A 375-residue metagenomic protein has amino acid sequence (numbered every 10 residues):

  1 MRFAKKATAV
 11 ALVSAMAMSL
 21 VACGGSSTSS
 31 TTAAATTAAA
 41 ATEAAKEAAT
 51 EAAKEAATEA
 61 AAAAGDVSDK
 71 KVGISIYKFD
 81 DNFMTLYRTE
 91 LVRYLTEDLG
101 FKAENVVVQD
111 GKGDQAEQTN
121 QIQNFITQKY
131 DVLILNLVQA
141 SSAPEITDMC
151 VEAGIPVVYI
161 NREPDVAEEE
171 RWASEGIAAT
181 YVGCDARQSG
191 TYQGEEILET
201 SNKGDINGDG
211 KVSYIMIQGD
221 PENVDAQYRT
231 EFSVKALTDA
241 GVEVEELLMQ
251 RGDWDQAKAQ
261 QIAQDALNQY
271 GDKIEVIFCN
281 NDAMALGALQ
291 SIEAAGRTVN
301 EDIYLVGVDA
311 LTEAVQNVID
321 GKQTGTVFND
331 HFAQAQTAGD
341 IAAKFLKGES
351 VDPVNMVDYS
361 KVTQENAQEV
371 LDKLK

Functional and structural regions predicted by a protein language model:
K6, L20-A34, T42: Bacterial lipoprotein signal-peptidase II cleavage site
E59-A63, S68-K70, F79, G210-P221 (+3 more regions): Hinge/cleft segment of the Venus flytrap/periplasmic-binding protein
G65-V67, V72, Q118, T180-K211 (+3 more regions): Hydrophobic alpha-helical segments within soluble ligand-binding/sensing domains
K71-L99, V106-N124, Q128-Y130, N136-S141 (+3 more regions): Extracytoplasmic "Venus flytrap"
F83-D98, S189-Q193, V224-E243, I262 (+1 more regions): Short, solvent-exposed amphipathic alpha-helices that sit in or adjacent to ligand/effector-binding or catalytic
L91, Q123, T127, V132-A153 (+4 more regions): Hydrophobic alpha-helical
E97-G111, M216, T238-Q256: Short beta-strand elements in bilobed, periplasmic/extracellular small-molecule ligand-binding domains
I146-Q188, D209-G210, L311-I319, T324: Flexible loop/hinge segments that line or gate small-molecule binding clefts
